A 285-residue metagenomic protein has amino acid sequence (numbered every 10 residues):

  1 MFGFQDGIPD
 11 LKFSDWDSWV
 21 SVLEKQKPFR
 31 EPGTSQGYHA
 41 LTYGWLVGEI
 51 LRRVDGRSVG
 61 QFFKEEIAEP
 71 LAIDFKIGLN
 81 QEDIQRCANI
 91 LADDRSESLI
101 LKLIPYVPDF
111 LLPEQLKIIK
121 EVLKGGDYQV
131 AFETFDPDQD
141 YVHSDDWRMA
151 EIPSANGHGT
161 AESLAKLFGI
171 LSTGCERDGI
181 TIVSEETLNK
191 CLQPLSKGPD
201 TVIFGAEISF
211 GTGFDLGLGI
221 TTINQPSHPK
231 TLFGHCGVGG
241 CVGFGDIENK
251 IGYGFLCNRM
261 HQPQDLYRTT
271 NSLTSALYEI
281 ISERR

Functional and structural regions predicted by a protein language model:
M1, E69-I73: A short structural micro-motif
M1-L41, E49, D55: Active-site-proximal loop and beta-strand segments within enzyme catalytic domains
S18, L46, F63: Short Gly/charged-rich anion-binding patches and loops
S35, R52-G60, K64-P70, G78-R285: Catalytic loop of the DD-peptidase/beta-lactamase superfamily, centered on the K-T-G motif and neighboring
H39-L46, T160-L164: Catalytic-loop motifs flanking and including active-site residues across diverse enzymes
L46-V47, A150: Short hydrophobic "helix-edge" motifs at membrane interfaces and signal-peptide entry regions
